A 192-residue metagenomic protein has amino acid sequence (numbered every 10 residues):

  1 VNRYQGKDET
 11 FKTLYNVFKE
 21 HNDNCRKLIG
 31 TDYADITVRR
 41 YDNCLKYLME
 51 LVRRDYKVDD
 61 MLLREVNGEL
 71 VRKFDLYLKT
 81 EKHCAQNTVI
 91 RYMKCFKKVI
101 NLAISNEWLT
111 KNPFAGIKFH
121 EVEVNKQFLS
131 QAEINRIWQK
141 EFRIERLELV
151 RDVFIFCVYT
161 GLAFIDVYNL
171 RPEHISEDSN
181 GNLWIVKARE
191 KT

Functional and structural regions predicted by a protein language model:
V1-D32, T37: N-terminal helical hairpins
C25, I29, M49-Y56, L78-H83 (+2 more regions): Structural motif corresponding to the C-terminal cap of alpha-helices
D35-I36, C44-R54, M61, E69-R72 (+2 more regions): N-terminal DNA-binding recognition helix of tyrosine site-specific recombinases/integrases
R40: Extended polybasic, low-complexity segments that bind anionic RNA or targeting/receptor surfaces
V58-L62, V124: Short, Lys/Arg-enriched, Trp-marked, Pro/Gly-tolerant hinge/linker segments that flank
Q86, I90-Y92, L109, P113-F164 (+1 more regions): Basic, Lys/Arg- and aromatic-enriched nucleic-acid-binding interface segment
V124-Q127, E133, N169-T192: Conserved tyrosine-mediated DNA breakage-rejoining catalytic core shared by Y-recombinases
